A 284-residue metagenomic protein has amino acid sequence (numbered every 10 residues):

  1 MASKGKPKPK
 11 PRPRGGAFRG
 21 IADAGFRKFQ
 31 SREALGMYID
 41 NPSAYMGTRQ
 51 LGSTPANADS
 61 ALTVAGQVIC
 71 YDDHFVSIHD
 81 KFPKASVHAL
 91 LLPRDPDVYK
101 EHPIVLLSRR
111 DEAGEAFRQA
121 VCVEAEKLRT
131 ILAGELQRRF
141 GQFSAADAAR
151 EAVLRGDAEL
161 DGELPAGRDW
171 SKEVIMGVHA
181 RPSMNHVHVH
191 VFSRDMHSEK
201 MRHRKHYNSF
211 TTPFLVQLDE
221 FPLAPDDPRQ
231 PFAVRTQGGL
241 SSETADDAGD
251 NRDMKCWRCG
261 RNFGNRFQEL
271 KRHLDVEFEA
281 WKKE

Functional and structural regions predicted by a protein language model:
M1-S108, E112, R229-E284: Active-site microenvironments that recognize anionic phosphate/pyrophosphate groups
D80, H88, K100-P103, Q137-A145 (+4 more regions): Intrinsically disordered, low-complexity regions enriched in proline, serine, glycine and charged residues
L90-S144: Short histidine-centered catalytic/ligand-binding loop motif
L92-D97, V105-E115, F192-D219: Aromatic/acidic cage segments in peptide-binding pockets
P93, I175-M196: Histidine-centered divalent-metal-coordination microenvironment in nucleic-acid enzymes
L107, G134-D169: Intrinsically disordered, low-complexity domain-flanking/linker segments in eukaryotic proteins, enriched
I131, G141-E151, S209-T236, L240 (+1 more regions): Long, charged, low-complexity intrinsically disordered regions
V153-G167, E173-I175, H186, F192 (+2 more regions): Conserved, structured regulatory domains from eukaryotic proteins
